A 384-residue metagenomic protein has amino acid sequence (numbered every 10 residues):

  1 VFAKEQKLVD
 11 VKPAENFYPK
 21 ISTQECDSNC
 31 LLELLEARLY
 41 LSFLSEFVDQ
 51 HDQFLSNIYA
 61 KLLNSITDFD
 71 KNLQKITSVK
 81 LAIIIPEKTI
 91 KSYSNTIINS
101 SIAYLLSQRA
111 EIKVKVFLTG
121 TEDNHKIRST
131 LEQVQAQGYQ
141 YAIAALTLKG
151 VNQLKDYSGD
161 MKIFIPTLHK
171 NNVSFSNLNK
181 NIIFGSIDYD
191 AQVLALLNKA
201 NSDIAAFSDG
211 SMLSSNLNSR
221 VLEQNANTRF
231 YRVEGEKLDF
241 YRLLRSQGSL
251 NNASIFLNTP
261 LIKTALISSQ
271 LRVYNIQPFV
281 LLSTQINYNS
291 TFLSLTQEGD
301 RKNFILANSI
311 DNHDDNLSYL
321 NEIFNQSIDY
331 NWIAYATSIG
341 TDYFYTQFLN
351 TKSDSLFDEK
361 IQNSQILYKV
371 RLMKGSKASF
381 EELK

Functional and structural regions predicted by a protein language model:
F2-K384: Extracytosolic ligand-binding ectodomains
